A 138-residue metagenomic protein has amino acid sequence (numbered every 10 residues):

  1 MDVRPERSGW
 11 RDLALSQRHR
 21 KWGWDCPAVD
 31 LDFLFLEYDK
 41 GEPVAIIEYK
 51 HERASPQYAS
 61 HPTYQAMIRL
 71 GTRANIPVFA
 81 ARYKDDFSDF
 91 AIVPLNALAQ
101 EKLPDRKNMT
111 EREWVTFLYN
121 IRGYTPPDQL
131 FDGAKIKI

Functional and structural regions predicted by a protein language model:
M1-P27, K40, T125-P127, G133-A134 (+1 more regions): Acidic-basic catalytic patches of nuclease active cores, encompassing PD-(D/E)XK and other metal-cofactor nuclease
A14, D32-L34, R53, L98 (+1 more regions): Intrinsic disorder/low-complexity detector
C26, R53-Y64: Active-site-adjacent loop/helix micro-motif of nuclease/hydrolase catalytic cores
L31-R53: Conserved catalytic cores of phosphodiester-cleaving nucleases, focusing on short active-site segments
L34, I46, I68, P77-R82: Short, hydrophobic/aromatic-rich beta-strand segments within well-structured domains
S60-I76: Basic, amphipathic alpha-helical patches used to engage nucleic acids or provide basic targeting signals, exemplified
A66, A97-I138: Helix-rich interaction surfaces within compact, conserved domain-sized segments that mediate assembly or partner
G71-A97: Nucleic-acid nuclease catalytic cores
